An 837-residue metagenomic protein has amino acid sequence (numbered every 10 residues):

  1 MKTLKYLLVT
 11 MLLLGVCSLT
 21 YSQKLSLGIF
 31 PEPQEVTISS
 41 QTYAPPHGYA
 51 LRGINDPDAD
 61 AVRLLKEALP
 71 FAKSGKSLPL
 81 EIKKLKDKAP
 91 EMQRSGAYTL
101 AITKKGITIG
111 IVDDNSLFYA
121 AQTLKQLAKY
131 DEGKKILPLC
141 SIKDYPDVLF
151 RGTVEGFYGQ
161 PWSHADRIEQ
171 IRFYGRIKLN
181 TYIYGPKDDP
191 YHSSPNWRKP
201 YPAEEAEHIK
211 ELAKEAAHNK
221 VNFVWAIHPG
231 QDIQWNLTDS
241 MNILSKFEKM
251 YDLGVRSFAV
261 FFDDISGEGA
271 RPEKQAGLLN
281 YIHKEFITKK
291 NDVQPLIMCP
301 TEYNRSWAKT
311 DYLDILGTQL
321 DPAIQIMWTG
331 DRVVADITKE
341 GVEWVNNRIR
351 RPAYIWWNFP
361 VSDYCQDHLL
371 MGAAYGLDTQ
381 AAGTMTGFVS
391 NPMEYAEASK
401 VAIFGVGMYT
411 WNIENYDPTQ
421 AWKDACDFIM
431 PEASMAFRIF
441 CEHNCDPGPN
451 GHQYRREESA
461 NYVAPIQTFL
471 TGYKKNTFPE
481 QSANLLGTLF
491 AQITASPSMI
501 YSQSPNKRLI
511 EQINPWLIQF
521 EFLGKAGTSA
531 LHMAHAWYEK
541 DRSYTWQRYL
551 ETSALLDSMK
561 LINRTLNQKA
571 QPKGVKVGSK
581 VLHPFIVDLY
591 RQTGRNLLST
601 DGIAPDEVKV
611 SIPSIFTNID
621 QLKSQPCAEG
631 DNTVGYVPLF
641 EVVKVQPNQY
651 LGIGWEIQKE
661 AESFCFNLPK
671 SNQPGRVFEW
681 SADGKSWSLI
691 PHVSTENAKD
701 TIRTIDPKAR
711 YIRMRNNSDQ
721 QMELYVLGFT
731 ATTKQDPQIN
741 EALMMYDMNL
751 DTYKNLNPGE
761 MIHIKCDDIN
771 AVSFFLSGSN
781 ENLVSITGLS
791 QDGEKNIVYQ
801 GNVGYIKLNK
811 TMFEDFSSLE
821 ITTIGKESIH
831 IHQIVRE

Functional and structural regions predicted by a protein language model:
M1-S26: Bacterial Sec-dependent N-terminal signal peptides
S22-K104, G110-V112, G133-I142: Acidic, contiguous N-terminal accessory segments
I29-E32, T37-S39, Y281-W307, L313-V610 (+3 more regions): Substrate-binding groove of N-acetylhexosamine-processing glycoside hydrolases
A89-D239, K246, D252-R256, T288: Feature activates predominantly on carbohydrate-active enzymes
G159, Q170, D188-P190, I227-Q231 (+5 more regions): Active-site-proximal loop/turn and secondary-structure-junction residues that shape catalytic pockets, frequently
K246-P272, P295-Y303: Active-site groove signature of glycoside hydrolases
F585-R676, W680-A682, H692-P707, N716 (+4 more regions): Disordered, acidic Ser/Thr/Pro-rich linker "stalks" and the adjacent N-terminal cap of the next globular domain
T704-D719, T811-K826: Noncatalytic modules at the cell exterior or secretory-pathway interfaces, chiefly beta-strand-rich lectin/adhesion
